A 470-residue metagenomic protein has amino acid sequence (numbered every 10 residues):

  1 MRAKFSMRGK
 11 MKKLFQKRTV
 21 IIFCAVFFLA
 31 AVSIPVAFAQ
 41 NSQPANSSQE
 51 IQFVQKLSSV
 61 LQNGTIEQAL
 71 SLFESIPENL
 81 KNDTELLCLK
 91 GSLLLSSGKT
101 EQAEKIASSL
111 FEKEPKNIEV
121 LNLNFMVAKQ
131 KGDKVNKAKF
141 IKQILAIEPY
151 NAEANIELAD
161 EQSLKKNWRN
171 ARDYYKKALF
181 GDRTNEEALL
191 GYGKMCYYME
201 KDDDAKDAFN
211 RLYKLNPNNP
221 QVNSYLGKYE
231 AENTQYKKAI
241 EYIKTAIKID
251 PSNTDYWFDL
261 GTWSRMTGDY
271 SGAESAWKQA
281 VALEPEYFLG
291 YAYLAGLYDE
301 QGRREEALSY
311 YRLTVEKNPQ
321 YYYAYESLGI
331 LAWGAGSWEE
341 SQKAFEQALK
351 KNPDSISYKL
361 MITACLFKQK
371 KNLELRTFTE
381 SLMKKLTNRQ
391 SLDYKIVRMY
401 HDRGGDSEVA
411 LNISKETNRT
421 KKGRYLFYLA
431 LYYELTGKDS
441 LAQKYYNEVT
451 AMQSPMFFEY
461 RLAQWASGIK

Functional and structural regions predicted by a protein language model:
S58, S92, M126, D160 (+8 more regions): Residue-level recognition of tetratricopeptide repeat
Q62, S96-S97, Q130-K131, L164-K165 (+8 more regions): Register position in tetratricopeptide repeats
L89, L123-M126, E157, G191-K194 (+6 more regions): Canonical tetratricopeptide repeat
